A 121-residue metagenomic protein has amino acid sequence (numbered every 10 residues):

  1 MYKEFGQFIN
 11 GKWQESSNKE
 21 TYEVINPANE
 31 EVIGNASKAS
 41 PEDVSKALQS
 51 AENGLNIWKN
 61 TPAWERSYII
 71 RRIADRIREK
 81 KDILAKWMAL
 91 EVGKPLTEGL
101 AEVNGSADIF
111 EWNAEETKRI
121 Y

Functional and structural regions predicted by a protein language model:
M1-N35, Y68, R72, I120: Terminal low-complexity tails and localization/encapsulation signals of metabolic enzymes
I33-I120: Glycine-rich loop-to-alpha-helix module at the N-terminal edge of alpha/beta enzyme cores
